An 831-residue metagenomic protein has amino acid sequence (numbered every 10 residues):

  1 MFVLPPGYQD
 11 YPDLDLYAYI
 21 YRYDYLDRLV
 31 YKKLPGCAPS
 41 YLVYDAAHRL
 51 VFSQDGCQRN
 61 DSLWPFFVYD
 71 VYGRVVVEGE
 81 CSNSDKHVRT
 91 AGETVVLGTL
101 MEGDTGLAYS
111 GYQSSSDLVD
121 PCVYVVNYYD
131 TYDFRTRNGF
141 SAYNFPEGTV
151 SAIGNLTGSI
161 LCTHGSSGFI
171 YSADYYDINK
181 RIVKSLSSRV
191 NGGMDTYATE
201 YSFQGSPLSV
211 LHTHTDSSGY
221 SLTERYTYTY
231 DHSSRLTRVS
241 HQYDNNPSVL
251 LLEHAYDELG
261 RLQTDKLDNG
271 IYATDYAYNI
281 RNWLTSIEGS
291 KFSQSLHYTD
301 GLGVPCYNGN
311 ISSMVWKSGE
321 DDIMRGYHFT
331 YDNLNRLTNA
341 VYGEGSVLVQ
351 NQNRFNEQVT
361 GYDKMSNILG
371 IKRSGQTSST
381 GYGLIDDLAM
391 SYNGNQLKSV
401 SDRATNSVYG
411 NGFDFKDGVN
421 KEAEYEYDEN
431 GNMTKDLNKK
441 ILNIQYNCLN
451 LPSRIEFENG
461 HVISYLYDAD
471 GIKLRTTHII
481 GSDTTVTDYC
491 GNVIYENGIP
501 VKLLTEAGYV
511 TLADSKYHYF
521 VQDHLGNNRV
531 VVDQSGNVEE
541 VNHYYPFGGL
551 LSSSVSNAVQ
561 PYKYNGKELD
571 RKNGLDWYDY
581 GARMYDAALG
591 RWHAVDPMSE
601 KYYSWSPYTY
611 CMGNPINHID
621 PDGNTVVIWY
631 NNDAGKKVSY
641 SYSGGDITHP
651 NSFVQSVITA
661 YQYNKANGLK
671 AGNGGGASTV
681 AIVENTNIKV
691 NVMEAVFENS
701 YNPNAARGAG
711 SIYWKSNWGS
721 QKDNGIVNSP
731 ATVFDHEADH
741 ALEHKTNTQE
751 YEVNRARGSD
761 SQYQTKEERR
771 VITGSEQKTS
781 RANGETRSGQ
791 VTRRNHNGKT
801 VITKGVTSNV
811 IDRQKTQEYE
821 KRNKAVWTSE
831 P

Functional and structural regions predicted by a protein language model:
F2-V3, Y8, F203, S293-D300 (+4 more regions): A motif-centric feature for acidic-aromatic and gly/ser/thr-rich catalytic loops and repeats
F2-Y8, Y25, Y31-C37, A46 (+22 more regions): Beta-turn initiation residues at beta-strand->coil junctions
D15-R28, S40-R49, P65-R74, R89-L107 (+21 more regions): Aromatic-rich beta-strand edge motifs centered on tyrosine
G111-Q113, S535-S552, N573-L575, G581-R583 (+1 more regions): Short turn/helix-capping motifs enriched in Asx and small/polar residues
Y580-R583, I726-A738: Short alpha-helical catalytic segment bearing the HExxH-like zincin motif of zinc-dependent metalloproteases
N691-A731, A741-K745: Active-site scaffold of zinc-dependent metalloenzymes
E737-V753: Catalytic Zn2+-binding segment of zinc metalloproteases
Q749-P831: Active-site or metal-binding loop neighborhoods of secreted/extracellular toxin and effector enzymes
